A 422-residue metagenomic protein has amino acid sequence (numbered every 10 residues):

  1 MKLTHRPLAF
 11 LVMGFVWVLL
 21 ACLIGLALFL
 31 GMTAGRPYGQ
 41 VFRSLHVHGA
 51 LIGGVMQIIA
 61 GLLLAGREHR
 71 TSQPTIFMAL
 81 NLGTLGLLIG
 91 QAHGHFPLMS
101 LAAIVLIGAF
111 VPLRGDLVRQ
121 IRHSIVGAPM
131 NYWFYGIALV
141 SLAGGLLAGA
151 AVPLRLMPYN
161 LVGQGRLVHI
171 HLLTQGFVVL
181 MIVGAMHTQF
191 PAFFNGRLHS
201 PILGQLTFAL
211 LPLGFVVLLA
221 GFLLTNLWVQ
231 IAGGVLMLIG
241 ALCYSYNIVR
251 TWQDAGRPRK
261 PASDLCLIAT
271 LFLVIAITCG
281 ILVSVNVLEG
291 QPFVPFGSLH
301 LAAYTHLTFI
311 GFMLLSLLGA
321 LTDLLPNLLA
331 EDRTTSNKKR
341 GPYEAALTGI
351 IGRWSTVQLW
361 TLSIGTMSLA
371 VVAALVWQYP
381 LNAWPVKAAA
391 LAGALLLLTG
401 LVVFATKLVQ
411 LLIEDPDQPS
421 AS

Functional and structural regions predicted by a protein language model:
M1-S422: Hydrophobic alpha-helical transmembrane segments of multi-pass integral membrane proteins
